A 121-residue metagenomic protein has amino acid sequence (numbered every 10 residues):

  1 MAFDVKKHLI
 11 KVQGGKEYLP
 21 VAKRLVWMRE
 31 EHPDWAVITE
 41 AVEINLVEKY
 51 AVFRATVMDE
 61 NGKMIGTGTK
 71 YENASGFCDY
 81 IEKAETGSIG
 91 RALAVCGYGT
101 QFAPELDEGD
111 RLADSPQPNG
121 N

Functional and structural regions predicted by a protein language model:
M1-N121: Polyanion-binding surfaces on beta-sheet-dominated domains and ring/shell assemblies
